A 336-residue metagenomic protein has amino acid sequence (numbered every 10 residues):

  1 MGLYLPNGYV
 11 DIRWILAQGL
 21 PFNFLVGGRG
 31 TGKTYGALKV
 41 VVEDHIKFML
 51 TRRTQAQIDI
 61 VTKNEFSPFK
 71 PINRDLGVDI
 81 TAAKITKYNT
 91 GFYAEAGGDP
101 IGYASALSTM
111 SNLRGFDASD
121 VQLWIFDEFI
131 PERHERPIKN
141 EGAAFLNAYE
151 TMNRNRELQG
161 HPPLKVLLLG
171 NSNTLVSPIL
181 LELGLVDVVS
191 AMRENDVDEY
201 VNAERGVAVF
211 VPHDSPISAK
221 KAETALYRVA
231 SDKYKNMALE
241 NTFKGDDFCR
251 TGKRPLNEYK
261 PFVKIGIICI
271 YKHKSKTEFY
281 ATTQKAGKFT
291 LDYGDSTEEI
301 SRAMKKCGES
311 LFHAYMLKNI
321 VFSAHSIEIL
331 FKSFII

Functional and structural regions predicted by a protein language model:
G2-I336: Phosphate/NTP-binding elements of NTP-utilizing enzymes
